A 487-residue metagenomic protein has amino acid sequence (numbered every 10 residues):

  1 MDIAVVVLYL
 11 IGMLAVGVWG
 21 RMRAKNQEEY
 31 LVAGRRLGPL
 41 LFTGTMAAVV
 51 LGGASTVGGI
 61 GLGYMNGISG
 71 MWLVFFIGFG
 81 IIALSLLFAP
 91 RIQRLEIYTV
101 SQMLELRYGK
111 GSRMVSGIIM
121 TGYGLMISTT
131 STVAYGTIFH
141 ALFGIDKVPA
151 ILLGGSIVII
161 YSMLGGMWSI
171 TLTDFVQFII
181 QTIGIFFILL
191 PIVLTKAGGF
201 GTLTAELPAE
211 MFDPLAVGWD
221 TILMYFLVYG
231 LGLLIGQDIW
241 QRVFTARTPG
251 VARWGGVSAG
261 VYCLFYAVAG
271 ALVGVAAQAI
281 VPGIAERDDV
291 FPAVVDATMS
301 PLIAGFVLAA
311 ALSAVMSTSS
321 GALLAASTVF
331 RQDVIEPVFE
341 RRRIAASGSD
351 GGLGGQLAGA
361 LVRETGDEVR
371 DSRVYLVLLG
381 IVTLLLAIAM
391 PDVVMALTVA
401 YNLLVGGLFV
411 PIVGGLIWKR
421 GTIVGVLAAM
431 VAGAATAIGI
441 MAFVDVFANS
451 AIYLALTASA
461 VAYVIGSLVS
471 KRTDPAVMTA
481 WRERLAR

Functional and structural regions predicted by a protein language model:
M1-R487: Membrane-embedded helix-loop-helix hairpins and adjacent transmembrane boundary segments in multi-pass transporters
